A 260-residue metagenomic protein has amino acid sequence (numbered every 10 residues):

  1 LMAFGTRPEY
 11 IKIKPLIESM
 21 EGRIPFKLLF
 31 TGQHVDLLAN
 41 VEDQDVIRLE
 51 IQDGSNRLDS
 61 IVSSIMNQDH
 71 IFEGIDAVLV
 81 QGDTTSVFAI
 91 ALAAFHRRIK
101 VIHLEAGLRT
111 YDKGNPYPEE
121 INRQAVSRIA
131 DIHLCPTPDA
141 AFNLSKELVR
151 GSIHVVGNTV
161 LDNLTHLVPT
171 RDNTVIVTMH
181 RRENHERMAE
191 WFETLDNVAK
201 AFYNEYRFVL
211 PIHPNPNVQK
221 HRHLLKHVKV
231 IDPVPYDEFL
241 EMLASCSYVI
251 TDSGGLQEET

Functional and structural regions predicted by a protein language model:
L1-G32: N-terminal subdomain of nucleotide-sugar transferases
R23-S64: Conserved nucleotide-sugar phosphate-binding/catalytic loop shared by glycosyltransferases and other
T31, V35-D36, Q52, V126-E186: A nucleotide-sugar donor-handling region in carbohydrate enzymes
Q33-E42, T170-C246: Donor-nucleotide binding loops and adjacent catalytic segments primarily of GT-B fold Leloir glycosyltransferases
D69-T85: Short N-terminal targeting/anchoring amphipathic segment
G74, R128-I129, A244-S245: Alpha-helix C-terminal capping/helix-to-coil transition sites in glycosyltransferase folds
L79-Q81, F88-L92, H103-L104, H133 (+1 more regions): A donor-sugar binding/catalytic signature common to diverse glycosyltransferases and related nucleotide-sugar
I102-Y117: A short, histidine- and acid-enriched strand-loop-helix "catalytic/donor-clamping" loop that lines the nucleotide-sugar
